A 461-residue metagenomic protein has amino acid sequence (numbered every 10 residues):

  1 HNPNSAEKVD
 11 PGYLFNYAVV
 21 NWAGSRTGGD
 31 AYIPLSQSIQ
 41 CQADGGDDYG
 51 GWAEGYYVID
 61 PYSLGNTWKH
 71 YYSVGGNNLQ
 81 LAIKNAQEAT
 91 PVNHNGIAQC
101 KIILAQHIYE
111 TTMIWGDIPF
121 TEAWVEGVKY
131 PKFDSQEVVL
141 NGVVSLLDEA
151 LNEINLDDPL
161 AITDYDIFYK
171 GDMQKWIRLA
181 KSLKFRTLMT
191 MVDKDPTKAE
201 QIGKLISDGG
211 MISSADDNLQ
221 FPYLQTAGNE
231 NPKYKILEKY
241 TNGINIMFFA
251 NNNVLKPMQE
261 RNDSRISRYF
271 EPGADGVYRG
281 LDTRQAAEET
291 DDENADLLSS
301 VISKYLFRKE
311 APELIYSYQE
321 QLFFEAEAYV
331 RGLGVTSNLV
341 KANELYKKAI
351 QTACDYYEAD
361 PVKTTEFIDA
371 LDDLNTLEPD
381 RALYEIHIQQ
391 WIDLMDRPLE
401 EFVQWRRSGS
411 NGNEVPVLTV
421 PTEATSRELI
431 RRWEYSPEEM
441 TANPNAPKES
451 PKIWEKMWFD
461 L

Functional and structural regions predicted by a protein language model:
H1-P3, E366-L371: Short, contiguous pre-domain boundary segments
H1-Q42, Q87, N411-L461: Membrane-proximal, proline-rich intrinsically disordered regions
K8-G12, G46-Y356, T376-L383: Structured, solvent-exposed acidic/aromatic patches
Y13-G24, I388-D396, V403, R407: Short, hydrophobic/amphipathic alpha-helical patches that form generic packing surfaces within helical domains
D30-L35, Y269-P272, P361-K363, P398-R407: Short coil/turn segments at secondary-structure boundaries
Q40-C41, T163-K175, V277-R284, I368-T376 (+2 more regions): Amphipathic alpha-helical surface "interface" segments used for docking/oligomerization or membrane association within
I302-S303, V362-D369: Short acidic (Asp/Glu) and glycine-rich catalytic loops that position anionic groups and cofactors
Q319-F324, A328-R331, L339-V362, E378-D393 (+2 more regions): Flexible, acidic glycine-rich loops studded with aromatic residues
